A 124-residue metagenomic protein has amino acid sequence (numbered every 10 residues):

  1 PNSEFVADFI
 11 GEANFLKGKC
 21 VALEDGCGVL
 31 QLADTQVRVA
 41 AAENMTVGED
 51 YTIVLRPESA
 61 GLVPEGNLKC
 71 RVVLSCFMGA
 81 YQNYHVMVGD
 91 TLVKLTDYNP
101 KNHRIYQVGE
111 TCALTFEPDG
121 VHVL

Functional and structural regions predicted by a protein language model:
P1-I10: Conserved beta-strand-loop-alpha-helix hinge in the C-terminal portion of ABC ATPase nucleotide-binding domains
A13-L124: Non-catalytic connector elements of ABC transporters
